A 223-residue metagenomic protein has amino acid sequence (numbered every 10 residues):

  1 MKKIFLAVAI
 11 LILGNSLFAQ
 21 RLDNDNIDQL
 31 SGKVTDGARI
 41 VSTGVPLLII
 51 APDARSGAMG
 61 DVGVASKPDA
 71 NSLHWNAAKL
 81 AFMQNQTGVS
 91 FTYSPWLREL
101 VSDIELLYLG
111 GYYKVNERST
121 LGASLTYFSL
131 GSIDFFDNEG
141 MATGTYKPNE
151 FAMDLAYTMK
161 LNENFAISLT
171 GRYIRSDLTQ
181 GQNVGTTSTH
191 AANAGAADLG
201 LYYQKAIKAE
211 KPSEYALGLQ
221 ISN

Functional and structural regions predicted by a protein language model:
M1-L22: Bacterial Sec-dependent N-terminal signal peptides
Q20-S222: Subset of outer-membrane beta-barrel
